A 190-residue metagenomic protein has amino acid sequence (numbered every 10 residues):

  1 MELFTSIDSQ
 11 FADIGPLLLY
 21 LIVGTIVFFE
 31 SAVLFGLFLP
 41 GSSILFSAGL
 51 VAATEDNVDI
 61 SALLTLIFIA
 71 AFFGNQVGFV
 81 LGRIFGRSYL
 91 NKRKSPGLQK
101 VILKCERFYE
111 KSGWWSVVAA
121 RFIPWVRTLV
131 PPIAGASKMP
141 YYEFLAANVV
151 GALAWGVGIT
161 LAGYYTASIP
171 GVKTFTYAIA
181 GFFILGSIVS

Functional and structural regions predicted by a protein language model:
M1-T25, L50-P132, A136-E143, S168-F183 (+1 more regions): Membrane-interfacial helix-loop-helix
G24-L45, A120: Transmembrane alpha-helix interface/packing and boundary motifs in multi-pass membrane proteins, characterized by
F35, Q76-V80, V157-T160: Membrane-embedded alpha-helical segments of multi-pass transporters/permeases
G36-L50, L129-S137, G163: Re-entrant/interfacial helical elements at transmembrane boundaries that shape and gate the permeation pathway
G41-S42, N148-V150: Central hydrophobic cores of alpha-helical transmembrane segments in multi-pass integral membrane proteins
I44-D56, A154-W155: Small-residue-rich segments of transmembrane alpha-helices in multi-pass membrane proteins, especially helix faces
W125-L129, V149, L153-G156: Hydrophobic alpha-helical transmembrane bundles that constitute the permease/transmembrane domains of multi-pass
A154-A167: Transmembrane alpha-helical segments of integral membrane proteins
